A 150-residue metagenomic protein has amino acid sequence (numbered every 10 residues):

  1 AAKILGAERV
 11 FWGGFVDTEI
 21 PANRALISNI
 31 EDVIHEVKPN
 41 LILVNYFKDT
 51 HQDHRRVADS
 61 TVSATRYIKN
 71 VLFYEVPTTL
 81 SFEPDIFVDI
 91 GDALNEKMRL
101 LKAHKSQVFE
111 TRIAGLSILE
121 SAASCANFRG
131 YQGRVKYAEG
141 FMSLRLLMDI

Functional and structural regions predicted by a protein language model:
A1-L5, E36, L41, I68 (+1 more regions): The feature marks non-catalytic terminal segments
A1-N70, G133-K136, M142, M148: Active-site beta-strand->loop->alpha-helix modules in alpha/beta enzyme cores, enriched in Gly/His/Asp(Glu)
Y46, E75-V76: Short secondary-structure boundary segments
